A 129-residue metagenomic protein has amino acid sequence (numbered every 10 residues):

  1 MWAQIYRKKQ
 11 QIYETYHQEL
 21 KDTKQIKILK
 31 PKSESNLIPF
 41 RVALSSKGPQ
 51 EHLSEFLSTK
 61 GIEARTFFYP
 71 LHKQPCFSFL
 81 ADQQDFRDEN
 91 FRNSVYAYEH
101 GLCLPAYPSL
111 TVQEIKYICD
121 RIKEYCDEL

Functional and structural regions predicted by a protein language model:
M1-L129: PLP-dependent aminotransferase class I/II
